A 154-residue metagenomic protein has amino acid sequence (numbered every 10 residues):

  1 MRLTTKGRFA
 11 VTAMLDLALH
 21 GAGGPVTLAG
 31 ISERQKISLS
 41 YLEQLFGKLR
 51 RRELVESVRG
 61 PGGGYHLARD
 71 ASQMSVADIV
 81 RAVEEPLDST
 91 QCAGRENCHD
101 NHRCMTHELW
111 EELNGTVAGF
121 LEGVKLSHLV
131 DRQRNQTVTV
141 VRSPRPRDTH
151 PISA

Functional and structural regions predicted by a protein language model:
L3-I37: N-terminal helix-turn-helix DNA-binding core of bacterial DNA-binding proteins
E33, R50-R51: Alpha-helical residues within the helix-turn-helix
S40: Key DNA-contact positions within bacterial/archaeal DNA-binding proteins
F46-G47: Short, hydrophobic-biased segments on the C-terminal half of alpha helices that form "recognition helices"
E53-L67: Beta-hairpin "wing" of winged helix-turn-helix
V76, G94-A154: C-terminal regulatory/oligomerization modules of transcriptional regulators
